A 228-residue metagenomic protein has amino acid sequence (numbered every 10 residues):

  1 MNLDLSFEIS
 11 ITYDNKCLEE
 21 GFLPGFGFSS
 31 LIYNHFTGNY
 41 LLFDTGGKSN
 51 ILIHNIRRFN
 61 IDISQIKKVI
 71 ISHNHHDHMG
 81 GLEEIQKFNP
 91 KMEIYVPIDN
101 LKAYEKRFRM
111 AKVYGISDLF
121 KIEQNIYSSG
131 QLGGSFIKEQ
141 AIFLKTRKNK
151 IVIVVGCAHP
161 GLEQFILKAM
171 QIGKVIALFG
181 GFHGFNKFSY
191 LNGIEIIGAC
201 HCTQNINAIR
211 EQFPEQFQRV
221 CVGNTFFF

Functional and structural regions predicted by a protein language model:
S6-L18, I122-Q131: Short Pro/Gly-enriched beta-strand edge/turn motifs at strand-loop
F7-S10, N39-L41, K68, M92-E93 (+5 more regions): Structural motif
I9-R58, E139-V155: Conserved beta-strand hairpin/beta-sheet module of binuclear metal-dependent hydrolase folds, prominently
Y13-K16, T45-G47, N74, D99-N100 (+4 more regions): Active-site metal-binding loops of divalent metal-dependent hydrolases
Y33-N39, D62-K68, P90, T146-I151 (+2 more regions): Short, surface-exposed connector motifs at secondary-structure boundaries
N50-Y95, M170-A177, I196: Active-site metal-binding motif and surrounding structural segment of the metallo-beta-lactamase
H75-G81, K150-I151, C157-F228: Cap/insert and terminal regions of metallo-dependent hydrolase folds
V96-Q140, K148, Q218-F228: Metallo-beta-lactamase
